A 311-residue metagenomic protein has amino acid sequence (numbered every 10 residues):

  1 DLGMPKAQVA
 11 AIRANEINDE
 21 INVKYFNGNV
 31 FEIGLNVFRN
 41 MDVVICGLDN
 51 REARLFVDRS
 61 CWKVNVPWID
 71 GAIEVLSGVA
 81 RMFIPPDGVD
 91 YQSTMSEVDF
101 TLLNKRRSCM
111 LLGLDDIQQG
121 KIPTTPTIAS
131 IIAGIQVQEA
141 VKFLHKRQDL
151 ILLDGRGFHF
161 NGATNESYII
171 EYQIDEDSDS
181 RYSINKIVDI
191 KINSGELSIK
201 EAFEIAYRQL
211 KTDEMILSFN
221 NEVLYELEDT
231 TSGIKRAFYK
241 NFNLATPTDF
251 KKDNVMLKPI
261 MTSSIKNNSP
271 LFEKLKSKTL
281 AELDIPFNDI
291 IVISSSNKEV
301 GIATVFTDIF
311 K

Functional and structural regions predicted by a protein language model:
D1-K311: Adenine nucleotide-associated cytosolic modules
